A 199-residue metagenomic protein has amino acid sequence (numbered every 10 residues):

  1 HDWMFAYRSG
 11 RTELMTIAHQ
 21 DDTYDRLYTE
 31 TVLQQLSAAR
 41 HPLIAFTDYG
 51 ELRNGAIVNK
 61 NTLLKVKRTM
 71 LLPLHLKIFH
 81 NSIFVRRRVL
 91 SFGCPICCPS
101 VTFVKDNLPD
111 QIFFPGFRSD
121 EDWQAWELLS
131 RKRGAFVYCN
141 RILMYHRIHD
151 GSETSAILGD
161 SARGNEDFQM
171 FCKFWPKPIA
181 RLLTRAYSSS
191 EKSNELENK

Functional and structural regions predicted by a protein language model:
H1-G10: Glycine-rich, basic loop-to-helix element that forms the pyrophosphate-binding segment of sugar-nucleotide handling
M15: Short aromatic/hydrophobic "clamp" motif used to bind/position activated sugar donors
A18-Q20, F46: Active-site acidic Asp-centered loop
T23-Y24, G50-L52, Q124, Y145: A short, conserved beta-strand element in the Rossmann-like catalytic core that flanks the donor/metal-binding loop
L27-K67: Conserved donor NDP-sugar-binding/catalytic core segment of glycosyltransferases
L71-F84, A135, G159-K199: C-terminal, non-catalytic tails of nucleotide-sugar-dependent glycosyltransferases
L72-R163: Conserved nucleotide-sugar donor-binding catalytic segment
